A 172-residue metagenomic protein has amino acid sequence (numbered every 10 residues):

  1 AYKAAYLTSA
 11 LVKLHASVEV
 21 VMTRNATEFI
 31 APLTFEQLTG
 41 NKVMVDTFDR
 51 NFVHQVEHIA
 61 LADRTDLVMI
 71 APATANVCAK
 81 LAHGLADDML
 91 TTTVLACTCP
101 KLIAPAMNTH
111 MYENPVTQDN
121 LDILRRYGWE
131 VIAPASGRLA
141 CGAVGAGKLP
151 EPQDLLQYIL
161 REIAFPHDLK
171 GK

Functional and structural regions predicted by a protein language model:
A1-L102, T109-G171: A cross-family phosphate/adenosyl-ligand binding-site feature
